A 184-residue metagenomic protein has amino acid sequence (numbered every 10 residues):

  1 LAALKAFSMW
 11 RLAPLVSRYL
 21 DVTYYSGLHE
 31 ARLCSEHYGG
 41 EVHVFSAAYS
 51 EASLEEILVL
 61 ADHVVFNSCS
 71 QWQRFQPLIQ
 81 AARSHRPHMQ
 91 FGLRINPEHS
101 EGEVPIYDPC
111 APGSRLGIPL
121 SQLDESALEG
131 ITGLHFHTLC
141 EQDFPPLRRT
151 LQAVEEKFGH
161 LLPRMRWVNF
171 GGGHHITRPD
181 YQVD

Functional and structural regions predicted by a protein language model:
A2-W167: Active-site-proximal beta-alpha core segment in soluble small-molecule metabolic enzymes
E101, R166-Y181: Flexible glycine/acidic-rich beta-alpha junction loops that bind and position SAM and/or redox cofactors in anaerobic
F144-R149, T177-D184: Short glycine/threonine-rich loop-to-helix capping motif typified by GTGT followed within a few residues by an Asp-Pro
